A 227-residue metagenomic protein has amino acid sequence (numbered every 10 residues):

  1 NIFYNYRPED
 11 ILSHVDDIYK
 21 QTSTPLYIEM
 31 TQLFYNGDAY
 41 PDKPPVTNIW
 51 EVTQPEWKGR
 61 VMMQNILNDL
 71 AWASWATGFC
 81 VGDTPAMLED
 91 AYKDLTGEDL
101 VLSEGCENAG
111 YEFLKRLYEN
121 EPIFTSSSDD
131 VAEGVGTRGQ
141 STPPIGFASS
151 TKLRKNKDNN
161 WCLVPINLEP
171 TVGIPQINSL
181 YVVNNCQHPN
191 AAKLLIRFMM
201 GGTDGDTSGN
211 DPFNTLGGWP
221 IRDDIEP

Functional and structural regions predicted by a protein language model:
N1-G136: Extracytoplasmic ligand-binding site segments that recognize negatively charged/polar headgroups
T31, G59, P144, N178-L180 (+1 more regions): Residue-level detector of short, conserved catalytic/binding motifs and their immediate flanks
T31-L33, A39-P41, G59, L67-A71 (+4 more regions): Solvent-exposed loop/turn segments at secondary-structure junctions within structured extracellular/periplasmic domains
N36, Q64, S74, D158 (+1 more regions): Short, solvent-exposed loop/turn and secondary-structure capping segments
P55, R138, G201-G205: Generic structural signal for alpha-helix termini and adjacent loop/cap motifs
E107-S128, P144-I145, G209-E226: Extended, compositionally biased low-complexity polar/Lys-Gly-rich tracts and adjacent boundary/linker regions are
N120-N185, I225: Extracytoplasmic/periplasmic substrate-binding proteins
G173, N178-P227: Mature extracytoplasmic/periplasmic domains
